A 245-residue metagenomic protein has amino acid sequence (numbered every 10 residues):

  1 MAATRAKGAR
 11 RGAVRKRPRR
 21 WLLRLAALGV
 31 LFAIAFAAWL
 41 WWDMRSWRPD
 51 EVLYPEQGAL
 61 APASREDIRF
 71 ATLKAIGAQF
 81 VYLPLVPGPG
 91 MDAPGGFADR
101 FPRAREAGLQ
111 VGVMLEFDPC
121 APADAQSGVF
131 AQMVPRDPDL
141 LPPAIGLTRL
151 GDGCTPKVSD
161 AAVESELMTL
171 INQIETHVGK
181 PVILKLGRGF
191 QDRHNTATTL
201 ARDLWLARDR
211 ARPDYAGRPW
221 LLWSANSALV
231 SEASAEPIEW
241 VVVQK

Functional and structural regions predicted by a protein language model:
A2-P87: Boundary/entry segment of secreted carbohydrate-active catalytic domains
A2-T4, G8, G12-R15, D50-G58 (+1 more regions): Functionally critical loop-and-helix segments that line ligand-binding/catalytic clefts of soluble enzyme domains
M44, D50-I68, L85-T169, E175-H177: Substrate-binding cleft of extracellular glycoside hydrolase catalytic domains
Q57-A61, V81-L83, L109-L115, L141-I145 (+3 more regions): Hydrophobic faces of well-ordered beta-strands that scaffold small-molecule active sites in alpha/beta enzyme cores
G90, C120, Q191, P213 (+1 more regions): Flexible, glycine-rich phosphate/dinucleotide-binding loops and adjacent beta-alpha linkers at cofactor/substrate
F130-V134, P156-T169, G187-A197, W220-W240: Short secondary-structure transition/capping segments
A144-Y215: Catalytic domains of cell-wall/extracellular-matrix polysaccharide-remodeling enzymes, centered on de-N-acetylation
